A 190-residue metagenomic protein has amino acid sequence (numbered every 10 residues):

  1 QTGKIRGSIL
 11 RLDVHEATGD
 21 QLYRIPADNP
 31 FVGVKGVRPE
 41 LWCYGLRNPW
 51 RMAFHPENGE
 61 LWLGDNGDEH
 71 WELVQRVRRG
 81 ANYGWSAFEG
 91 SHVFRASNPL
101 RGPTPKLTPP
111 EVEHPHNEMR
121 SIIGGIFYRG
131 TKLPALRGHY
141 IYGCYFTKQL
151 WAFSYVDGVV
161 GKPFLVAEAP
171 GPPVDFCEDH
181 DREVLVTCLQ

Functional and structural regions predicted by a protein language model:
Q1-K162: Beta-propeller domain segments
Q149, P172-D175: Short glycine-rich, acidic/polar surface loops and turns
D175-Q190: Blade-level signature of beta-propeller repeat domains, shared across WD40, Kelch, NHL, RCC1 and BNR/Asp-box propellers
